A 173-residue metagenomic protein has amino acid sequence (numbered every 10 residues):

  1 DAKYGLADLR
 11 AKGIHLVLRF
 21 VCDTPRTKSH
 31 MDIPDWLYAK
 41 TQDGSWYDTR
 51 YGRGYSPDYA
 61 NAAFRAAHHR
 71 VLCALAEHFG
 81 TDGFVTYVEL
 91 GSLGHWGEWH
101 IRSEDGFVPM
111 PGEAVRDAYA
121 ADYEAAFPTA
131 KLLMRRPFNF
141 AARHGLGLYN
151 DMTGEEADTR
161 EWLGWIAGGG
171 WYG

Functional and structural regions predicted by a protein language model:
D1-A120, E124, P128-T129, R135-L146: Aromatic-lined carbohydrate-binding surfaces of glycoside hydrolases
A130-G173: Glycan-recognition surfaces
